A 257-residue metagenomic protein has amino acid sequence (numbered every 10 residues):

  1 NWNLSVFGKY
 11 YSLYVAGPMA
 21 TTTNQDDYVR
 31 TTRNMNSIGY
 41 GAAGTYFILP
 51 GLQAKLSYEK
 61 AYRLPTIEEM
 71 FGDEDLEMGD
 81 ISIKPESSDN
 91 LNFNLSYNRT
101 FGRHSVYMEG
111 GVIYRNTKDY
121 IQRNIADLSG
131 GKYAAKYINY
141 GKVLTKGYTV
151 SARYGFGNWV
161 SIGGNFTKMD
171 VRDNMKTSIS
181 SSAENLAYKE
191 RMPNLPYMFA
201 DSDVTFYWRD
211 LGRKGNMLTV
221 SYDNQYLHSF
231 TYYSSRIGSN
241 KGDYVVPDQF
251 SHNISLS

Functional and structural regions predicted by a protein language model:
N1, I38-A42, A54, G79 (+4 more regions): Hydrophobic, lipid-facing positions within transmembrane beta-strands of outer-membrane proteins
N1, T21-T31, D75-I83, Y133-N139 (+3 more regions): Extracellular loop and loop/strand-boundary signature of outer-membrane beta-barrel proteins
N1-D27, M35-G41, E59, R63 (+2 more regions): Surface-exposed extracellular loop regions of Gram-negative outer-membrane beta-barrel proteins
N1-N3, T45-G51, E86, S96-G102 (+3 more regions): Structural signature of outer-membrane beta-barrel channels/translocons
L13, S105-M108, I113-N116, K136-T231: Gram-negative outer-membrane beta-barrel transporters
A16-Q25, T66-E74, Y120-S129, M169 (+2 more regions): Outer-membrane beta-barrel translocator domains and adjoining extracellular loop/strand segments of Gram-negative
T32-S37, I83-S87, Y140-K146, M192-F199 (+1 more regions): Short sequence motifs at beta-strands and strand-loop junctions characteristic of Gram-negative outer-membrane
F47, Q53-E59, P85-K146: Membrane-embedded beta-barrel scaffold of Gram-negative outer-membrane proteins
